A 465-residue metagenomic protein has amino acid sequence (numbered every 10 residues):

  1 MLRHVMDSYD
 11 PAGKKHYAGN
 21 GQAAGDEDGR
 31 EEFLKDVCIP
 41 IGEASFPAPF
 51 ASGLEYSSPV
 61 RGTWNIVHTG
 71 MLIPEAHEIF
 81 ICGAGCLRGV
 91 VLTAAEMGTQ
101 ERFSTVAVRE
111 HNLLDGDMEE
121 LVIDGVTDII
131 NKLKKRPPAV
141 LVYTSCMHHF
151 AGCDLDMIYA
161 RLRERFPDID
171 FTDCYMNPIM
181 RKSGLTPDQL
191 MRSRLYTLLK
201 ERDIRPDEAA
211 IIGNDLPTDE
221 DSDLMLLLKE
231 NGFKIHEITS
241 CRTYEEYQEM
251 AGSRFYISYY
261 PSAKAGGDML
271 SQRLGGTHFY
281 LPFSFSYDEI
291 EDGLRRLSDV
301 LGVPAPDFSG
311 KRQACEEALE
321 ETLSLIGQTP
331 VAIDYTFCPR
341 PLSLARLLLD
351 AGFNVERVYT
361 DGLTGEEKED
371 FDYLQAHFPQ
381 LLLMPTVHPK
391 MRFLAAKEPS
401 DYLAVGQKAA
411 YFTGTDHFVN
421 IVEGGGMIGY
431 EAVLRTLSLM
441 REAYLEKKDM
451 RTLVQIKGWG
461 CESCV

Functional and structural regions predicted by a protein language model:
M1-V465: An N-terminal assembly and electron-transfer interface module characteristic of large anaerobic redox and radical
